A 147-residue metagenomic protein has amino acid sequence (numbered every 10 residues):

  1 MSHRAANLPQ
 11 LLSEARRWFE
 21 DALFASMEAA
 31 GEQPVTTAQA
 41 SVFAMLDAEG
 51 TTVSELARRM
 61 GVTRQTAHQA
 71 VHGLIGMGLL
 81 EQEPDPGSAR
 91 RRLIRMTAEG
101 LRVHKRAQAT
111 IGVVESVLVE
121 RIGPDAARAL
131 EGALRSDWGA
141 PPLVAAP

Functional and structural regions predicted by a protein language model:
M1-H3, D125-P147: C-terminal regulatory/oligomerization modules of transcriptional regulators
M1-P34: N-terminal leader segment of winged-helix/HTH proteins
A6-P9, S13, R17, G61 (+2 more regions): Short amphipathic alpha-helical segments with heptad-repeat character
N7, S41, V117: Active-site phosphate/pyrophosphate-handling residues
D21-T63, P147: N-terminal helix-turn-helix DNA-binding core of bacterial DNA-binding proteins
A25, H72-R135: Charged, amphipathic alpha-helical coiled-coil/dimerization segments
F43, Q69-G73: Alpha-helical and His/Cys-centered functional microenvironments
V53-S54, Q65, H72, R92: Residues within helix-turn-helix
